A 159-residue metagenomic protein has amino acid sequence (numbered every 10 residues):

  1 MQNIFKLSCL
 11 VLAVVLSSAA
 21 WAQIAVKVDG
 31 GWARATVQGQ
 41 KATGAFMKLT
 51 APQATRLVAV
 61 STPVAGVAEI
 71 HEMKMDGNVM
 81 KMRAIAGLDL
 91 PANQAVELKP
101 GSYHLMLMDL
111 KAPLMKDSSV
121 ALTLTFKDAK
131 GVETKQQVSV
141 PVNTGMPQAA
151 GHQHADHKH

Functional and structural regions predicted by a protein language model:
M1-C9: Bacterial N-terminal signal peptides that target proteins for export
L10-V11, Q23-A25: Short, composition-biased local secondary-structure segments
L12-S17: Hydrophobic core
S18-A22: Sec/Tat signal peptide C-region and signal peptidase I cleavage site
I24-H159: Compact, glycine-rich, soluble single-domain proteins
